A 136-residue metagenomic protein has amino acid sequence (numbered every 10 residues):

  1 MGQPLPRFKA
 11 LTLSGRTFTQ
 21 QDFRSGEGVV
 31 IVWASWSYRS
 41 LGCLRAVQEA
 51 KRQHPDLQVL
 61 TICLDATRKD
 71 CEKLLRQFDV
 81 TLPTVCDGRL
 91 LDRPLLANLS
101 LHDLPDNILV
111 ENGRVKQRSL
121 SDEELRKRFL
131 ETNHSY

Functional and structural regions predicted by a protein language model:
M1-Q21, K127-E131: N-terminal "domain-start" segment that seeds a small globular fold
L13, I62, V85-G88: Conserved beta-strand termini and adjacent loop/short-helix elements that scaffold enzyme active sites in alpha/beta
F18-V47: Short active-site neighborhood of thiol/selenol oxidoreductases, capturing the structured segment around
V29-V30, V59, N107: Hydrophobic beta-strand anchors of alpha/beta hydrolase catalytic cores
W33, C63, E111: Short beta-strand/turn micro-motifs composed of small residues that flank or help shape donor/cofactor-binding pockets
L41-F78, L90-L95: Structural microenvironment flanking redox-active thiols in thiol-disulfide oxidoreductases
F78-V80, D87-H134: Thiol/disulfide oxidoreductase modules built on the thioredoxin-like
